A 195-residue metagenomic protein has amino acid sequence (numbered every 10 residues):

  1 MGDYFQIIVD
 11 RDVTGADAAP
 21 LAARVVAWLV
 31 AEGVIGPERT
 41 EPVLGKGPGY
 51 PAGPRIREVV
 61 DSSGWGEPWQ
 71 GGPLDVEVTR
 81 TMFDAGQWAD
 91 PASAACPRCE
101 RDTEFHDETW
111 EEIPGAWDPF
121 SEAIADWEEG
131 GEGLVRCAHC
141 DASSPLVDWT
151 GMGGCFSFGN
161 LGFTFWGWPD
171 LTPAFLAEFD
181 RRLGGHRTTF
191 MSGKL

Functional and structural regions predicted by a protein language model:
M1-S93: N-terminal alpha-helical interaction blocks
M82-P97, S121-E129: Ferredoxin-like iron-sulfur electron-transfer modules
P91-S93, L134-C137: Residues immediately within or flanking Cys/His clusters that coordinate Zn2+ in small zinc-binding modules
C96-C99, C137-C140: Short cysteine-rich clusters marking metal-coordination/redox-active sites
E104-H106, L146-V147: Short, non-ligating residues that shape and space the ligands of small metal-coordination modules and catalytic
E112-L134, M152-G153: Short linker/helix segments within small regulatory modules
V135, P145-L146: Transmembrane alpha-helical hairpins and terminal membrane-anchor modules
G151-L195: Long, contiguous alpha-helical scaffold regions
